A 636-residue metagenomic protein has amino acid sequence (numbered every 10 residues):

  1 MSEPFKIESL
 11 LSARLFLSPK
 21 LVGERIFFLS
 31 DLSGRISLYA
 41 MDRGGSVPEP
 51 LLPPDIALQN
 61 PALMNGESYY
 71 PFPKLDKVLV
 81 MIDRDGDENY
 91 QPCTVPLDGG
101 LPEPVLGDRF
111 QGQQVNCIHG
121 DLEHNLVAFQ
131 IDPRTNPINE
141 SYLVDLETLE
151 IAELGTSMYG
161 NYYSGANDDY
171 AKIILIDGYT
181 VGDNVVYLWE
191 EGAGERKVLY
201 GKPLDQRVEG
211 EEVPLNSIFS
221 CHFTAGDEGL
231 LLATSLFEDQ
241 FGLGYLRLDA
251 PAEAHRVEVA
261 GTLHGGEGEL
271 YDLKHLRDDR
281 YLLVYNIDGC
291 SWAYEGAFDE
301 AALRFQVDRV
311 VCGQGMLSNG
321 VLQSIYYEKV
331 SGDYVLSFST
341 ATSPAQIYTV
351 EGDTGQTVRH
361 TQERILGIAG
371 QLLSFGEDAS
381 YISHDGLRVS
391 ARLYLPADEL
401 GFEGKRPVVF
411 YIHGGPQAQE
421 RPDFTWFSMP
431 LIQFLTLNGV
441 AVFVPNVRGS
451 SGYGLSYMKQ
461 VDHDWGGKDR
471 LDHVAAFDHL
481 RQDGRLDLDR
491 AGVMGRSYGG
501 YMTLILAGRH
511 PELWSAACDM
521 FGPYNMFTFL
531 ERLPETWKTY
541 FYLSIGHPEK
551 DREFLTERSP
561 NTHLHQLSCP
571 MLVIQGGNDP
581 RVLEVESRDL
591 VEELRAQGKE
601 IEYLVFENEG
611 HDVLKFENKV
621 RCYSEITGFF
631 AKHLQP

Functional and structural regions predicted by a protein language model:
S2-R406, P416-N438, W465, H479-Q482: Peripheral, non-catalytic segments that deliver or gate enzyme domains
S324-P636: Serine-hydrolase catalytic core recognition
